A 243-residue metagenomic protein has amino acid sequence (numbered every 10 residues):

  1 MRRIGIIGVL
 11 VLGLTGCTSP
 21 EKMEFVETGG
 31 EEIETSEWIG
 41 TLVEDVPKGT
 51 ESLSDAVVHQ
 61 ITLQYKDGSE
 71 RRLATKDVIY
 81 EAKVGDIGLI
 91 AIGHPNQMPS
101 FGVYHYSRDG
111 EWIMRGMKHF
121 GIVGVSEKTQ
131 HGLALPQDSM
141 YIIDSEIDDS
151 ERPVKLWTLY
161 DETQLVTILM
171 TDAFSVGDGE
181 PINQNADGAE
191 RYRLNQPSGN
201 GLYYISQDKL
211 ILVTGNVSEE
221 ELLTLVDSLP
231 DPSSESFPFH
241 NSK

Functional and structural regions predicted by a protein language model:
M1-I4: Positively charged n-region of N-terminal signal peptides that target proteins for export
I6-V11: Hydrophobic helical h-region of N-terminal Sec-dependent signal peptides in bacterial secretory/periplasmic proteins
G13-G16: C-terminal motif of bacterial Sec signal peptides marking the signal peptidase cleavage site
T18-I79, D86-A91, G116-M117, G121-I143 (+1 more regions): N-terminal, intrinsically disordered, polar/charged segments of Gram-positive cell-envelope systems that serve as
Q60, I79-E81, I87-P95, G121-S206: Short, solvent-exposed recognition patches
G68-R115, G199-Y203: Exposed beta-strand-loop-beta-strand "reactive/processing" segments of non-cytosolic proteins
G102-V123, E219-L229: Repeat-associated, polar segments at repeat-unit boundaries in modular proteins
L210-K243: Surface-exposed amphipathic alpha-helical segments
